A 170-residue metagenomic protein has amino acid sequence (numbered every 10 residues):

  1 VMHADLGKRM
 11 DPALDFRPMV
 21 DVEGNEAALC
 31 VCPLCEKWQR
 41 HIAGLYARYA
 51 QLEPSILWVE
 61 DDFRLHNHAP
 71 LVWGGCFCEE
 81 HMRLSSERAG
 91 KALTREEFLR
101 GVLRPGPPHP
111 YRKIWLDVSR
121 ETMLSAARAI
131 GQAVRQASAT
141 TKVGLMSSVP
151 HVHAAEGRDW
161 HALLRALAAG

Functional and structural regions predicted by a protein language model:
V1, L57-V59, V143-L145: Hydrophobic faces of well-ordered beta-strands that scaffold small-molecule active sites in alpha/beta enzyme cores
V1-L52, D61, G90-L116: Active-site-adjacent "subsite" loops/lids of carbohydrate-active enzymes
K8-L14, A69-L71, E156: Short secondary-structure transition/capping segments
R17-V31, F77-A92, W160-G170: Acidic, His- and aromatic-enriched active-site or binding-groove loops in soluble protein domains that engage sugars
P54-S55, A139: Proline-aspartate-enriched helix->loop->beta-strand connector
V59-Y111, S148-V152: Active-site-proximal loop/short-helix segments that contain or immediately flank catalytic acid/base residue(s)
L65-A69, M123-G170: Substrate-binding cleft/loops of secretory-pathway carbohydrate-active enzymes
